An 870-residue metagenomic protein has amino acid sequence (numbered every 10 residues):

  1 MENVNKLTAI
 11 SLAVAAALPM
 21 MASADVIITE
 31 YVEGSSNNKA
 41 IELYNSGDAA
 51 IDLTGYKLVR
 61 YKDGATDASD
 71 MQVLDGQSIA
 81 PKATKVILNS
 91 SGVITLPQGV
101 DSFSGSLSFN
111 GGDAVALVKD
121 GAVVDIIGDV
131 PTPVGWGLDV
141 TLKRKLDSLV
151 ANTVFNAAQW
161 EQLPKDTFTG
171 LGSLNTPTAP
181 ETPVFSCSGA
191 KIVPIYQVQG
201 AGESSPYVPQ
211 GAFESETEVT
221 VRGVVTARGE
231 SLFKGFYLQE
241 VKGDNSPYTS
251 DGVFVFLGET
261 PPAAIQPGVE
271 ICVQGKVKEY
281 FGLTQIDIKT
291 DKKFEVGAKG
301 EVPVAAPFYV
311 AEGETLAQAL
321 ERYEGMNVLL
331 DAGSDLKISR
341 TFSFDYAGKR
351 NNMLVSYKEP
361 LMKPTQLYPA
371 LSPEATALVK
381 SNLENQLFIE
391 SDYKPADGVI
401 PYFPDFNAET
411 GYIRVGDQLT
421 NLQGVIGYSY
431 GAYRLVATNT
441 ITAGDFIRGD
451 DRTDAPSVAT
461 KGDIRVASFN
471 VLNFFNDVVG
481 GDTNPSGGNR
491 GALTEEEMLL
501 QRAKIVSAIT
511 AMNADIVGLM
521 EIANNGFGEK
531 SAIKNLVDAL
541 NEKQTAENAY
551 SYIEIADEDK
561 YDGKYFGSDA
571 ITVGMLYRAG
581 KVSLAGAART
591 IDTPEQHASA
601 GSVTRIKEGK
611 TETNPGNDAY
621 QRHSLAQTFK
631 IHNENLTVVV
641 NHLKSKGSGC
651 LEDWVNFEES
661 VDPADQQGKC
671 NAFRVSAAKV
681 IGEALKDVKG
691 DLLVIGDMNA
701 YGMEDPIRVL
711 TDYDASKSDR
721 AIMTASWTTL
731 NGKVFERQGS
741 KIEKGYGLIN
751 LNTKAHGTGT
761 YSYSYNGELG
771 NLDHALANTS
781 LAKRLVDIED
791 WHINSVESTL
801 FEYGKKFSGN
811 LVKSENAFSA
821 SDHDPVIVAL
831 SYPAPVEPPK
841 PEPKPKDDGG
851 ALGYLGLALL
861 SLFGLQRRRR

Functional and structural regions predicted by a protein language model:
M1-I10, A851, R870: Bacterial N-terminal signal peptides that target proteins for export
S11-P19, S861: Bacterial N-terminal signal peptides
A22-A24, L776, A834, K844-L855: Short, threonine-centered small-residue motifs that mark membrane-proximal processing/anchoring sites and TM-junction
S23-D147, Q197-E203, Y207, F213 (+2 more regions): Activation on beta-sandwich/Ig-like modules and their edge loops
Q77-A83, N89-V93, I127-G137, S148-N156 (+6 more regions): Divalent cation-coordinating acidic motifs and surrounding scaffolds that mediate Ca2+/Mg2+/Mn2+/Zn2+-dependent binding
V130-G135, T169, L174-G488, Q501-V506 (+8 more regions): Extended non-catalytic accessory segments flanking core domains
P180-T182, V836-K846: Ser/Thr/Gly/Pro-rich low-complexity, disordered linker/stalk segments of secreted and cell-surface proteins
G853-R870: A cross-kingdom C-terminal cell-surface attachment/processing module
